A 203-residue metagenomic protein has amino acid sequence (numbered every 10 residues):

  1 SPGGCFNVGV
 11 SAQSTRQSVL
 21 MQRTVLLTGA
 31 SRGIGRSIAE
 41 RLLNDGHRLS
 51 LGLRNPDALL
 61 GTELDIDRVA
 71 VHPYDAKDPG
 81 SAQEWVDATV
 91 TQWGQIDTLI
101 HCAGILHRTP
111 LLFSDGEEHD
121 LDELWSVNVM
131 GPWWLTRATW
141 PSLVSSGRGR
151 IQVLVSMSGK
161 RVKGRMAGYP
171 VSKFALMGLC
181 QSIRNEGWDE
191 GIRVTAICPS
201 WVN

Functional and structural regions predicted by a protein language model:
S31-R32: Conserved glycine-rich cofactor-binding loop
D45-G61: Conserved glycine-rich Rossmann-like NAD(P)H-binding loop of the short-chain dehydrogenase/reductase
P73-E84: The beta1-alpha1 cofactor-binding region of Rossmann-like NAD(H)/NADP(H)-dependent oxidoreductases
L106-D122, R165-G168: Conserved mid-core segment of classical short-chain dehydrogenase/reductases
T136, S172: Active-site helix of classical SDR
S156: Residue(s) in the substrate-gating loop at a strand-loop-helix junction that position the organic substrate next
R161, S182-I192: Active-site-adjacent segment of SDR/Rossmann-fold oxidoreductases
